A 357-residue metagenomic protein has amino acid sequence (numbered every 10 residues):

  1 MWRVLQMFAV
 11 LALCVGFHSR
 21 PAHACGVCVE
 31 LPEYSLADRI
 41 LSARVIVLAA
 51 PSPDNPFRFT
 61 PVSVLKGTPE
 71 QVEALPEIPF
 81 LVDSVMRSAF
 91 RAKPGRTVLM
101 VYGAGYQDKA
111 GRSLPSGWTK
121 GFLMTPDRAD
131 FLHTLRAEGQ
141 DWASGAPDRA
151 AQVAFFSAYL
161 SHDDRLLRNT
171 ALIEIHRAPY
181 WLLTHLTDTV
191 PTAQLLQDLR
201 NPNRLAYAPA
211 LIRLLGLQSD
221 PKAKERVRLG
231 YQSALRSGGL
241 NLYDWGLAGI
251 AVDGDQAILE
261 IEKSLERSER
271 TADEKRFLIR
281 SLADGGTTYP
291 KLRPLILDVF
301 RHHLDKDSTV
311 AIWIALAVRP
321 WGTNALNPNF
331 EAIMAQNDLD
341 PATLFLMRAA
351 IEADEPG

Functional and structural regions predicted by a protein language model:
M1-A9: Bacterial N-terminal signal peptides that target proteins for export
L13-P21: C-terminal segment of classical bacterial N-terminal signal peptides
P21-D163, L167-A178, N329: Transition segments tied to proteolytic processing and entry into folded domains
R136-A146, N169-H185, A206-S219, L240-D253 (+3 more regions): Structural detector for internal amphipathic alpha-helices that build alpha-solenoid repeat scaffolds
R149-S157, W181-Q197, D220-Q232, G254-E266 (+3 more regions): Amphipathic alpha-helical scaffolding segments comprising HEAT/armadillo-like alpha-solenoid repeats
A158-L166, D198-A206, S233-S237, R267-D273 (+2 more regions): Short coil turns that connect the paired helices of HEAT/ARM alpha-solenoid repeats
R293-E355: C-terminal soluble interaction/assembly domains
